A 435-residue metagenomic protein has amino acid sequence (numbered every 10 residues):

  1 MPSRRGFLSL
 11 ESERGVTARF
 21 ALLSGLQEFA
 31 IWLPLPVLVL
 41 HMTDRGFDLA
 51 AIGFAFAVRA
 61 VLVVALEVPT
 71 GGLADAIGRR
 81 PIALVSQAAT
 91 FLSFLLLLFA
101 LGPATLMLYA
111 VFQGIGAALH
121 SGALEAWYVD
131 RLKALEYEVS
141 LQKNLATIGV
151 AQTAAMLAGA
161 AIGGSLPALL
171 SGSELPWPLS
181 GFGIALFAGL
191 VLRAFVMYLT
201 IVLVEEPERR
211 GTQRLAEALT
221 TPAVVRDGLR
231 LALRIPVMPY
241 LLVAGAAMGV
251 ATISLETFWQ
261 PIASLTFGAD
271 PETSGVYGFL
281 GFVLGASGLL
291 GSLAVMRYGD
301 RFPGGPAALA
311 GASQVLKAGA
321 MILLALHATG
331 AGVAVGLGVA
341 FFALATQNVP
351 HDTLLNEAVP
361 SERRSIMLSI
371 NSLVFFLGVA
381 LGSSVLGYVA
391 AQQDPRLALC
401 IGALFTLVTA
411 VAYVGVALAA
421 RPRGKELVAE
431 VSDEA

Functional and structural regions predicted by a protein language model:
P2-R14, V204-L242, D433-A435: Juxtamembrane intracellular "pre-TM" segments in multi-pass secondary transporters
R4-A65, L98, P103, P236-L284: Helix-loop boundary and gating motifs at the non-cytosolic
F7-L8, G53-A57, V64, V68 (+4 more regions): C-terminal transmembrane bundle of multi-pass solute transporters/carriers
G25, S93, P103-H120, A246-A247 (+1 more regions): Hydrophobic core of transmembrane alpha-helices in multi-pass small-molecule transporters, especially MFS/SLC-type
V39, D44, L97-F99, M156-L186 (+3 more regions): Transmembrane alpha-helix termini and helix-breaking/packing motifs in multi-pass membrane transporters
A88-G102, V315-A328: C-terminal ends and interior cores of transmembrane alpha-helices in multi-pass membrane transporters/permeases
V111-Q152: Cytoplasmic helix-loop-helix junction between adjacent transmembrane helices in 12-TM secondary transporters
S180-F182, G189-A216, G415-V428: Helix-loop junctions on the cytosolic side of multi-pass membrane transporters, especially the intracellular loop
